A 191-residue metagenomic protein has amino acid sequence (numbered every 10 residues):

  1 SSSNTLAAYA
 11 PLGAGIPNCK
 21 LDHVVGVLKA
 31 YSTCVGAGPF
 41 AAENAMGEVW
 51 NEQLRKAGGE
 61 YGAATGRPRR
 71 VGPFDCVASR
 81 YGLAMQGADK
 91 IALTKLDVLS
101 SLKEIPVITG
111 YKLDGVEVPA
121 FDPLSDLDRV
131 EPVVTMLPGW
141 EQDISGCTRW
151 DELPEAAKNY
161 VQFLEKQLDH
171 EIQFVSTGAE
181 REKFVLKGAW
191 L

Functional and structural regions predicted by a protein language model:
S1-L191: Non-transmembrane, aqueous-exposed alpha-helical and coiled segments at domain scale
